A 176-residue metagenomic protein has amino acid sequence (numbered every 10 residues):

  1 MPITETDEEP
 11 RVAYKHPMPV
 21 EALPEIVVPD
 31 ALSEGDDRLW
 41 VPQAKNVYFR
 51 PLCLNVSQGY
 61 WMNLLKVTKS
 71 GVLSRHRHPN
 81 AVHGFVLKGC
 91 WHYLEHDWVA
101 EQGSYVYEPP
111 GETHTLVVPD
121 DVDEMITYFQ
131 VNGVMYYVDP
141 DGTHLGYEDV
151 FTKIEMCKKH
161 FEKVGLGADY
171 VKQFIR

Functional and structural regions predicted by a protein language model:
M1-G59, K159-R176: A short, N-terminal "cap"/entry segment at the start of jelly-roll beta-barrel domains of the cupin/DSBH fold
F49-P51, M62-L64, H83, Y105-Y107 (+1 more regions): Conserved hydrophobic/aromatic beta-strand scaffold that supports enzyme active sites
P51-Q58, G71, R77-A81: Active-site region of the double-stranded beta-helix
N63, K69, N80, V106-Y107 (+3 more regions): Beta-strand-enriched cores of mature, soluble protein domains
N63-L65, L73-H78, E95-W98, V117-P119: Short histidine-centered beta-strand/loop micro-motifs that create catalytic or ligand/metal-coordination sites
K66-T68, H76-Y93, Q130-N132: Short, conserved beta-strand element in jelly-roll/cupin
W91-T115: Short acidic-glycine-tyrosine-enriched beta hairpin
D121-R176: Double-stranded beta-helix
